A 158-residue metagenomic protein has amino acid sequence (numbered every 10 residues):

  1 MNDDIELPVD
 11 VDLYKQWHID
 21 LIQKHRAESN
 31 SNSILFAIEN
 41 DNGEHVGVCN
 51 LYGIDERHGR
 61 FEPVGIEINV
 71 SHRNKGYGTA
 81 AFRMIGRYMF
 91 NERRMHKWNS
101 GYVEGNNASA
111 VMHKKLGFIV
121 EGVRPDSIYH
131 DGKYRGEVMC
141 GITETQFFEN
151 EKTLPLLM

Functional and structural regions predicted by a protein language model:
M1-I22: Conserved GNAT-fold acetyl-CoA-binding loop/helix
L21-A37: A short helix-loop-beta-strand connector motif used in the catalytic cores of GNAT acetyltransferases and, in some
L35, E39-M158: Acyl-donor (CoA/ACP) binding surface of acyl/acetyltransferases
